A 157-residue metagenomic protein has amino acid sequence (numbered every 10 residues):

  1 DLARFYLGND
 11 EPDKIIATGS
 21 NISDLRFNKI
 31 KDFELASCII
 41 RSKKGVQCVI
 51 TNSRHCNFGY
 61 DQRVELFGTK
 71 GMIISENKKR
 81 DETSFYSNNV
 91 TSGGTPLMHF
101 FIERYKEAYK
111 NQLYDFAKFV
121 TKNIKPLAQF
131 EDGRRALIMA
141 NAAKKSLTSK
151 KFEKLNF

Functional and structural regions predicted by a protein language model:
D1-Q47, S53-F58, E131: Rossmann-like dinucleotide-binding domain that binds NAD(P)(H)
L2, E11, Q62, Q112-D115: Hydrophobic alpha-helical segments typical of transmembrane helices and their membrane-interface/capping positions
K43, F116-F157: C-terminal helix-rich "cap/oligomerization" subdomain common to oxidoreductases
S53, N77-K78: Surface loops and adjacent helix of pleckstrin homology
N57, I102-L113, A128, R135: Active-site loop of classical SDR/Rossmann-like NAD(P)-dependent oxidoreductases, centered on the catalytic Tyr-X3-Lys
V64, R80-G93: Short polybasic amphipathic segments
T83, K110-Y114, A140: A general structural signal for well-ordered alpha-helical segments in protein cores
